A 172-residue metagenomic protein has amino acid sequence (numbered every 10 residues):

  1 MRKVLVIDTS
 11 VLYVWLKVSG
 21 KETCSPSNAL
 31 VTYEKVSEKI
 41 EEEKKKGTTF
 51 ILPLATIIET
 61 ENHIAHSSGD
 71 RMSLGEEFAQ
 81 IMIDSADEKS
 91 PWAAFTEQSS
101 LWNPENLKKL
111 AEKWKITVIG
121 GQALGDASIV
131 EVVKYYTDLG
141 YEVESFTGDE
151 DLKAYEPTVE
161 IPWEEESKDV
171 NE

Functional and structural regions predicted by a protein language model:
M1-L52, H63-G75, A79, D169-N171: Short, well-structured N-terminal submotif of metal-dependent ribonuclease cores
M1-V4, V130-E172: Acidic, PIN/NYN-like endoribonuclease modules and their adjacent C-terminal/linker elements
I7, L52-A55, F146-D149: Short His-Asn-centered micro-motif
V11, T56, I129, D151-L152: Alpha-helix capping/helix-boundary segments
E22, Y33-G47, K89-W114, W163-D169: Extended charged low-complexity segments that act as oligomerization/scaffolding linkers
S67-A86, A93-A94, V159-I161, E166: Short, low-complexity, polybasic intrinsically disordered segments
E88-G148: Active-site neighborhoods of divalent-metal-dependent phosphate/nucleic-acid chemistry enzymes
